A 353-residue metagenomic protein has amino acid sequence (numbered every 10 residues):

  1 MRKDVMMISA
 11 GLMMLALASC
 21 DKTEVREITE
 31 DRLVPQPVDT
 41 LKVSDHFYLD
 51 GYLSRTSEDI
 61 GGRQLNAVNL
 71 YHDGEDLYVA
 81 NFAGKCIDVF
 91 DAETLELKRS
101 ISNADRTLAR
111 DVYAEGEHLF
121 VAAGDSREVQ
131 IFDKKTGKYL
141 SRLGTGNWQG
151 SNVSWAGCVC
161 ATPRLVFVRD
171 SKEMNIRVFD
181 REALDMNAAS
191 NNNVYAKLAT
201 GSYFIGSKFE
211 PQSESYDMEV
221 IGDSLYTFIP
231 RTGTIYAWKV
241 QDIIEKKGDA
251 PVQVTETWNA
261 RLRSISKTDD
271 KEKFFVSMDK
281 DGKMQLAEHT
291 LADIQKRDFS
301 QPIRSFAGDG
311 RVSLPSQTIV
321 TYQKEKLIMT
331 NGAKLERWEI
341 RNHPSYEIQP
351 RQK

Functional and structural regions predicted by a protein language model:
A16-S19: C-terminal motif of bacterial Sec signal peptides marking the signal peptidase cleavage site
E27-Q64: A short helix->beta-strand "capping" segment at the edge of beta-propeller domains
R55-K85: Beta-strand-rich domains and repeat architectures in extracellular enzymes and scaffolds, especially beta-propellers
S57-R63, I101-D105, G144-S151, Y203-P211 (+2 more regions): Surface loop/turn motifs at the tips and blade-to-blade linkers of beta-strand repeat domains
L65-N69, T107-Y113, N152-V159, P211-V220 (+2 more regions): Repeated scaffold domains used in trafficking and secretory/extracellular systems, primarily beta-propellers
V79-G84, V121-R127, V168-K172, T227-T232 (+3 more regions): Conserved beta-strand positions in repeat-built beta-propeller and related beta-rich domains
D91-L95, D133-G137, D180-L184, K239-I244 (+2 more regions): Short loop/turn segments that connect beta-strands within beta-propeller blades
S313-K353: Blade-level signature of beta-propeller repeat domains, shared across WD40, Kelch, NHL, RCC1 and BNR/Asp-box propellers
